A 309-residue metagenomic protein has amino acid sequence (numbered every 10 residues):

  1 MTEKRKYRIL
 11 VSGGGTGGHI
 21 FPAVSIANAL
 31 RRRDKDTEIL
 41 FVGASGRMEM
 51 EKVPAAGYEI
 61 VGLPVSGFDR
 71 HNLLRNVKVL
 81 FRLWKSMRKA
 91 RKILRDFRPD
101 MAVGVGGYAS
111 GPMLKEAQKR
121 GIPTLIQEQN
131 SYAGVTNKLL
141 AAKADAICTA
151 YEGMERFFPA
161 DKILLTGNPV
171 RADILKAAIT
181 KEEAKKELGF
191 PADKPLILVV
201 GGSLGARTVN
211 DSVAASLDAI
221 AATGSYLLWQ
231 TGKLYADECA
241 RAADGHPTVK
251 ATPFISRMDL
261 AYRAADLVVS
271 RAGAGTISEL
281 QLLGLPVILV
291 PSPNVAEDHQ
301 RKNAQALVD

Functional and structural regions predicted by a protein language model:
K6-G14, R33-R82, M87, K233-Y235: Conserved nucleotide-sugar phosphate-binding/catalytic loop shared by glycosyltransferases and other
H19-L30: Short amphipathic alpha-helix
T37-E38, E59, Q118-E182, F190: Active-site-proximal region of nucleotide-activated glycan assembly enzymes, centered on histidine/acidic-rich loops
R47, K52-A56, I179-V268, Q300-Q305: Donor-nucleotide binding loops and adjacent catalytic segments primarily of GT-B fold Leloir glycosyltransferases
Y58, I122-P123, D266-L267, G284-S292: Structural loop-to-beta junction motif characteristic of Rossmann-like glycosyltransferase folds
R91-V103, A109-L125, K138-A146: Glycosyltransferases and closely related glycan-assembly transferases that use nucleotide-activated donors
P99-M101, I255, R263-I277, L285-P286: Acidic donor-binding loop of glycosyltransferase active sites
L282, P286-D309: Catalytic binding pocket for nucleotide-activated donors in carbohydrate/polymer assembly enzymes
